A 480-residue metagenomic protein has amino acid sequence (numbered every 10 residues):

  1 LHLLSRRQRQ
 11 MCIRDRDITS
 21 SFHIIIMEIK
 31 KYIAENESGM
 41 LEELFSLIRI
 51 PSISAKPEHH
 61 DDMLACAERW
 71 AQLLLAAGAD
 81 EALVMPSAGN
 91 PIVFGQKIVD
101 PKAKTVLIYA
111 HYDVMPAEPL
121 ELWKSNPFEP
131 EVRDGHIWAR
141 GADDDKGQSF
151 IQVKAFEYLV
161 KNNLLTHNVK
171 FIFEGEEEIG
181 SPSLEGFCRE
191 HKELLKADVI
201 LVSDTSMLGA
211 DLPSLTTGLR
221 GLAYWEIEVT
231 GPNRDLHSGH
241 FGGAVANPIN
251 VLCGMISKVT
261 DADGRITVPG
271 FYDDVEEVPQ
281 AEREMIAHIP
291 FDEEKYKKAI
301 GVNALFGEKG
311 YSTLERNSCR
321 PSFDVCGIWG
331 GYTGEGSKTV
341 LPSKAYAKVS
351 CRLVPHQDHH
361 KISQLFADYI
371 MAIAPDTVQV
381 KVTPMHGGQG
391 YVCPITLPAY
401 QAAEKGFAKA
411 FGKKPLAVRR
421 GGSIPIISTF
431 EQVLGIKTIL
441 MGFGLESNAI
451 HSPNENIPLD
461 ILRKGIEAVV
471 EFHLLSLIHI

Functional and structural regions predicted by a protein language model:
L1-D15, I478-H479: Single conserved hydrophobic/aromatic residue that forms the stacking wall/gate of nucleotide- or nucleobase-binding
Q10, R14-I26: Short, Lys/Arg-enriched N-terminal segments with co-localized hydrophobic residues within the first ~10-30 amino acids
M27-L120, K344, K361: N-terminal helical capping/dimerization or prosegment-like subdomains of hydrolases acting on amide or phosphate bonds
A76, M115, G209-A210, T267-K344 (+3 more regions): An extended, acidic, His-containing surface patch that forms the Zn2+-binding/catalytic region of metallohydrolases
A103-F173, K464: Active-site metal-coordination/substrate-binding segment of hydrolases, especially metallo-dependent peptidases
Y112-V114, H136, I172-S181, S203-M207 (+3 more regions): Acidic, glycine-rich active-site loops and adjacent beta-strand->loop/helix elements that engage anionic groups
D143-G218: Acidic/histidine-rich catalytic neighborhood of metal-dependent amide-processing enzymes
G242-D263: A short core secondary-structure module
